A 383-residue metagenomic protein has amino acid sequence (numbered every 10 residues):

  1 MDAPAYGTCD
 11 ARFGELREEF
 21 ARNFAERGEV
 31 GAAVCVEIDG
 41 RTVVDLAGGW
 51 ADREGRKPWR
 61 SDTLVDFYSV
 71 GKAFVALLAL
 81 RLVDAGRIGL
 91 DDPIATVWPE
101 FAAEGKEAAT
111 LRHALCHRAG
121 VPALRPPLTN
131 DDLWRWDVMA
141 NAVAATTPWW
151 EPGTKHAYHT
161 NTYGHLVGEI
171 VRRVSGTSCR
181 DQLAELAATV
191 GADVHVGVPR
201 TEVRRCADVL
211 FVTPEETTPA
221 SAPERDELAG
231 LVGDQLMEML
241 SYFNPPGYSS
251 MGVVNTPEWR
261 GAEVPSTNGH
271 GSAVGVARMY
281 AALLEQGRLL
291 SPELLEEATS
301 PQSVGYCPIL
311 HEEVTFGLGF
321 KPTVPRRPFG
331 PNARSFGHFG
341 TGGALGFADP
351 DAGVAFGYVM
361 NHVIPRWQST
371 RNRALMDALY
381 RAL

Functional and structural regions predicted by a protein language model:
P4-Y68, G89: Short, conserved catalytic-motif segment at the N-terminal edge
G14, F20-A21, G40, T63-D92 (+3 more regions): Active-site SXXK
R60-D62, T146-G153, Y163-H165, T256-P265: Flexible glycine/proline-enriched surface loops and loop-helix/loop-strand junctions
S61, D66-V70, F74, D84-P126 (+3 more regions): Active-site helix/loop module of the DD-peptidase/beta-lactamase fold, centered on the serine-lysine SxxK catalytic
S69-V70, A157-T162: Catalytic nucleophile serine of serine hydrolases, specifically the conserved "nucleophile elbow" pentapeptide
H117, Y163-I170, E263, T267-R288 (+1 more regions): Active-site-proximal alpha-helical segments within enzyme catalytic domains
A207-A273, S300-A352: Active-site Gly/Thr loop motif
V264, E285, T299, S303-Y306 (+1 more regions): Short, gly/Ser/Thr-rich active-site loops of penicillin-recognizing serine hydrolases
